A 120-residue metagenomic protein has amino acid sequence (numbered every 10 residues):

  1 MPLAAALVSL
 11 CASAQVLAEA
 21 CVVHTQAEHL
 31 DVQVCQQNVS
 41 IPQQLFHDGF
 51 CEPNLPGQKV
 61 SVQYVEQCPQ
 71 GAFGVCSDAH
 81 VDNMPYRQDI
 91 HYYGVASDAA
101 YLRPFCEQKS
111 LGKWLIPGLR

Functional and structural regions predicted by a protein language model:
M1-A4: Bacterial N-terminal signal peptides that target proteins for export
E19-R120: Extracellular/cell-surface secretome signature
